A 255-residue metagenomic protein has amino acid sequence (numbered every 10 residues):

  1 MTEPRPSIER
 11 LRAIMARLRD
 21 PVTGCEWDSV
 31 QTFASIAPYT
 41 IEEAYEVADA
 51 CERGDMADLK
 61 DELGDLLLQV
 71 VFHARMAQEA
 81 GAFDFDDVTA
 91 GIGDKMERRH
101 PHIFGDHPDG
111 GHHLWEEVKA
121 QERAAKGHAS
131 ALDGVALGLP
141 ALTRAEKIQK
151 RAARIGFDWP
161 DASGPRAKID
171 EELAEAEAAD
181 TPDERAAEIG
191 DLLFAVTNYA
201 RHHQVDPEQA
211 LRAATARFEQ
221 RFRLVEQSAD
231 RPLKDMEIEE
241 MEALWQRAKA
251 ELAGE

Functional and structural regions predicted by a protein language model:
M1-E62, L68-I189, L193-E255: Flexible "arm" and connector segments at domain edges
